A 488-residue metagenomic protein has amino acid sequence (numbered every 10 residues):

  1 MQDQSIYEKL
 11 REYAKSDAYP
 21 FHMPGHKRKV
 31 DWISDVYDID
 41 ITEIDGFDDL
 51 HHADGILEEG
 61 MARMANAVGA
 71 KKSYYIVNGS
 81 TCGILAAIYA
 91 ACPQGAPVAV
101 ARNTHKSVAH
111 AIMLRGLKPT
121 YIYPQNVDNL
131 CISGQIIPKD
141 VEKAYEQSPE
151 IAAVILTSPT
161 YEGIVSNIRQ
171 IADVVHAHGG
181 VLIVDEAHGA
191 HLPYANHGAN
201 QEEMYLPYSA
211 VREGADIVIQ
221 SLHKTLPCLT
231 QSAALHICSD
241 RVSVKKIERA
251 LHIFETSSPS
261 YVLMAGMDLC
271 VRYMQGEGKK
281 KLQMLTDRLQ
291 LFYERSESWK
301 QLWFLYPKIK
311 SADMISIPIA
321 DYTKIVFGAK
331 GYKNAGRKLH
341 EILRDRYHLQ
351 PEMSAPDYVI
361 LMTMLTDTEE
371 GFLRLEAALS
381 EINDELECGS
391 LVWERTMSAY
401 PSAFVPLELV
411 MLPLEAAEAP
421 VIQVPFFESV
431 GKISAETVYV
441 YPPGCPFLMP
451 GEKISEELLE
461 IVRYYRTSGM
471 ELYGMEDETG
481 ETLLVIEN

Functional and structural regions predicted by a protein language model:
M1-G55, P442: N-terminal "arm"/small-domain region of PLP-dependent enzymes with the aminotransferase-like
Q2-R11, A67-A70, S80-Q301, L305: Conserved PLP-enzyme active-site core in the AAT-like
R28, Y161, K224-T225, D240-V242 (+5 more regions): Short, glycine-/Ser/Thr-/acidic-enriched flexible segments
Y37-G79: Conserved N-terminal alpha-helix of the aminotransferase class I/II PLP-enzyme fold
M61, P207, H340: Generic structural marker for isolated residues within well-ordered, non-membrane alpha-helices of soluble domains
A101, I122, T157, D185 (+6 more regions): Generic beta-strand/beta-sheet core signal
L291-M475: Conserved C-terminal alpha-helix-loop-beta "cap" of PLP-dependent enzymes that closes/shapes the active-site mouth
M475-N488: Terminal helix/beta-alpha structural elements that buttress the NAD(P)+-binding lobe
